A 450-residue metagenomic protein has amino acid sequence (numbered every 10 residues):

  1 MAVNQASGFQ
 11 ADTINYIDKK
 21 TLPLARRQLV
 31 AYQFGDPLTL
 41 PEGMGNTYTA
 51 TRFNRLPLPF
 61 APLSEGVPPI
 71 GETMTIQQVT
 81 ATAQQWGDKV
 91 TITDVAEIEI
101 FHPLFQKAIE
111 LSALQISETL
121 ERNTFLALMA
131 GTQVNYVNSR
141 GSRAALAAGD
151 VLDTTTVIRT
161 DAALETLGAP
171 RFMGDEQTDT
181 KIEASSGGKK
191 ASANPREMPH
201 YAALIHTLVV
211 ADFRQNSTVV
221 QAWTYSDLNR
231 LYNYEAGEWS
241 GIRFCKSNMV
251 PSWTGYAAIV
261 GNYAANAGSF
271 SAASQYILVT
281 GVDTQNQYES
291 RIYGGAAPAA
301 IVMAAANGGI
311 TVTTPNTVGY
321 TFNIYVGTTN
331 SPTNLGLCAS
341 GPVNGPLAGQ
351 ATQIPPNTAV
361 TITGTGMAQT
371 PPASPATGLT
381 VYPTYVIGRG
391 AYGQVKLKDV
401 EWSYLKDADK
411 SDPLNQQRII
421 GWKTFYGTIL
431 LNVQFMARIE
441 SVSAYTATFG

Functional and structural regions predicted by a protein language model:
M1-T82, M436: N-terminal "assembly arms/tails" that initiate or stabilize quaternary assembly in self-assembling proteins
A2-D18, L22-R26, A31, R143-G188 (+3 more regions): Sequence/fold signature of self-assembling virion shell proteins
D36-P37, G187-A193, A265-A267, V312 (+1 more regions): Generic recognition of flexible, low-complexity loop/linker segments
N46, W86, P199, S240 (+3 more regions): Residues that flank catalytic or metal-binding motifs in active/ligand-binding sites
A50, T75-D150, N194-V209, D412-F425: Long, contiguous amphipathic alpha-helices that act as assembly "spine/axial" helices in icosahedral shell and virion
L56, G87, A96, E118 (+5 more regions): Short loop/turn segments at secondary-structure transitions that flank enzyme active sites
I100, L104, S247, S271: Conserved acidic
G255-P375: Disordered, low-complexity "stalk" and linker segments at domain junctions of extracellular and cell-surface proteins
